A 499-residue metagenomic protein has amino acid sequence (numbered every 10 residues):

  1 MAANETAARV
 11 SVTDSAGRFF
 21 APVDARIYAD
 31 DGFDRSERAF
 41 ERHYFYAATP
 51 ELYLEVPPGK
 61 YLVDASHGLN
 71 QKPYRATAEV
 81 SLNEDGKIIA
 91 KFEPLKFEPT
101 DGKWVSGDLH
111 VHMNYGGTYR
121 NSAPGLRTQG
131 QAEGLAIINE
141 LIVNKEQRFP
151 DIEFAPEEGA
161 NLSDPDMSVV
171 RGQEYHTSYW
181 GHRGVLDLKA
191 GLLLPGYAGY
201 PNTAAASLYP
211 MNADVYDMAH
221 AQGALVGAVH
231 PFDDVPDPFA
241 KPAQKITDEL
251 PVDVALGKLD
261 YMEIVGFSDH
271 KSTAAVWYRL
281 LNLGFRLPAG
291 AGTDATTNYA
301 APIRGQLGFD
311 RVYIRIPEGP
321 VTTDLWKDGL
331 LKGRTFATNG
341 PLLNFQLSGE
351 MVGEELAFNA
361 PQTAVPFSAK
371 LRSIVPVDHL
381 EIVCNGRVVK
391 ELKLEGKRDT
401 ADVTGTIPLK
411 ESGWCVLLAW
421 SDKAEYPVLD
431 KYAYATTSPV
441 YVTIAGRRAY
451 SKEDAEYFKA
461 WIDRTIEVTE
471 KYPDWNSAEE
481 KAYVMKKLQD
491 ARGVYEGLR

Functional and structural regions predicted by a protein language model:
A3-F20, D24-Y28, R35-F45, E51 (+5 more regions): C-terminal functional module detector
D101-A289, T293, Y299-A300: Catalytic cores of extracellular degradative/oxidative enzymes
